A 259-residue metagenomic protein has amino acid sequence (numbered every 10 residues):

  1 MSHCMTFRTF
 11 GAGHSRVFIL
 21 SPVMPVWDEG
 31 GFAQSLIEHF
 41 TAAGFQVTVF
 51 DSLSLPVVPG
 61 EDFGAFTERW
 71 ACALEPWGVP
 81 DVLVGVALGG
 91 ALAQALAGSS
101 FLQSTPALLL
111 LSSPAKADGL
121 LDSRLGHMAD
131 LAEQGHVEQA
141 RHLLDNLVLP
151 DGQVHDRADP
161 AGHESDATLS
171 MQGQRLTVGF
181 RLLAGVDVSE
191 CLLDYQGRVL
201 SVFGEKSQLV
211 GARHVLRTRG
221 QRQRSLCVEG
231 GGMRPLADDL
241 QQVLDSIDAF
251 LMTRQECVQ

Functional and structural regions predicted by a protein language model:
S2-V57: Conserved HGGG/HGGXW glycine-rich cap/lid loop of the alpha/beta-hydrolase fold
Q34, Q46-D81: Active-site loop/oxyanion-hole signature of alpha/beta-hydrolase fold enzymes
V84-A93: Gly/Ala-rich beta-loop-alpha elbow adjacent to hydrolase catalytic centers
G98, S104-Q134, R175-V178, L182: Flexible "cap/lid" loop of the alpha/beta hydrolase fold
G119-L121, V137-V186, C191: Conserved alpha/beta-hydrolase catalytic His-Asp/Glu region
Y195, S201-F203: Short beta-strand/loop motif that positions the catalytic acidic residue of the alpha/beta-hydrolase fold
Q208-H214: Conserved alpha/beta-hydrolase "acid-adjacent" motif
G231-L244: Catalytic histidine-centered segment of alpha/beta-hydrolase-like enzymes
